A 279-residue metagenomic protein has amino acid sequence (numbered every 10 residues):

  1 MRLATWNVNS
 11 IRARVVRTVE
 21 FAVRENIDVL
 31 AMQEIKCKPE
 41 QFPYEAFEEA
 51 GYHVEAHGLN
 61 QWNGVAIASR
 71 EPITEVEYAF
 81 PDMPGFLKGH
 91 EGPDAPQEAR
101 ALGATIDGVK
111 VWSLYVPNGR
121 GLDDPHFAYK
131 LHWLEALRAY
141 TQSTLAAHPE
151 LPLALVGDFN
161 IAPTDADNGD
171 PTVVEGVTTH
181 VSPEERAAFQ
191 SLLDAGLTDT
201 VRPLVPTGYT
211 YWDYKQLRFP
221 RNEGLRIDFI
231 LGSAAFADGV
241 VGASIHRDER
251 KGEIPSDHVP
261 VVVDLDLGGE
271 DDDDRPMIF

Functional and structural regions predicted by a protein language model:
M1-S10, G108-D123, H258: Active-site-proximal beta-strand elements of phosphoester/diester hydrolases
M1-V65, D271-F279: N-terminal, active-site-proximal structural segment of metallo-dependent hydrolase catalytic domains
L3-N7, T18, A22-E40, V111 (+5 more regions): Active-site beta-strand/loop signature of hydrolases that rely on acidic residues for catalysis
I35-K36, F42-G121: Structured beta-strand-rich core segments of catalytic domains in phosphoester-bond hydrolases
A50, W133-I227, P276-I278: Metal-dependent phosphoesterases centered on the DNase I-like endonuclease/exonuclease/phosphatase
Q61-V76, R218-G239, D266: Conserved beta strand-loop-helix elements of the APE1-like EEP
K110-Y129, D170-R186: Active-site-proximal loop/helix segment associated with metal-binding centers of metalloenzymes
S244-F279: Surface polyanion/phosphate-binding segment centered on an Asp-His-Pro turn
